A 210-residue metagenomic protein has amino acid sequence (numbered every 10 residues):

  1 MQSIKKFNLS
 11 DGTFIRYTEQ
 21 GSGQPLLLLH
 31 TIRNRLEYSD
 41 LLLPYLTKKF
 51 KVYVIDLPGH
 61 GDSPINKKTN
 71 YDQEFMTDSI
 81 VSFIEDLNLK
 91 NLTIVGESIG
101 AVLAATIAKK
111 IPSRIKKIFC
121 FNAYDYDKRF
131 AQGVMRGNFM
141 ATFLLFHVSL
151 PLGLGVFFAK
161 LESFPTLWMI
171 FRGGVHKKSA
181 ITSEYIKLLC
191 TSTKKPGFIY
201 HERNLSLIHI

Functional and structural regions predicted by a protein language model:
M1-F14: N-terminal cap/lid segment of alpha/beta-hydrolase-fold proteins
S10, T18, Y53-I99: Active-site loop/oxyanion-hole signature of alpha/beta-hydrolase fold enzymes
T13-D62: Conserved HGGG/HGGXW glycine-rich cap/lid loop of the alpha/beta-hydrolase fold
P25, K51, K90-T93, R114-K117: Structural signature of beta-strand start/N-cap positions in the alpha/beta core of ABC transporter nucleotide-binding
Y38-D40, S63-T69, F130-A131: Conserved catalytic-core motifs of eukaryotic protein kinase domains, centered on the activation segment
A101-P112: Short glycine-enriched nucleophile-adjacent loop and the immediately C-terminal alpha-helix near the catalytic center
K109, I118-L152: Flexible "cap/lid" loop of the alpha/beta hydrolase fold
I208-I210: Conserved small/polar residues in nucleotide/adenosyl-binding loops
